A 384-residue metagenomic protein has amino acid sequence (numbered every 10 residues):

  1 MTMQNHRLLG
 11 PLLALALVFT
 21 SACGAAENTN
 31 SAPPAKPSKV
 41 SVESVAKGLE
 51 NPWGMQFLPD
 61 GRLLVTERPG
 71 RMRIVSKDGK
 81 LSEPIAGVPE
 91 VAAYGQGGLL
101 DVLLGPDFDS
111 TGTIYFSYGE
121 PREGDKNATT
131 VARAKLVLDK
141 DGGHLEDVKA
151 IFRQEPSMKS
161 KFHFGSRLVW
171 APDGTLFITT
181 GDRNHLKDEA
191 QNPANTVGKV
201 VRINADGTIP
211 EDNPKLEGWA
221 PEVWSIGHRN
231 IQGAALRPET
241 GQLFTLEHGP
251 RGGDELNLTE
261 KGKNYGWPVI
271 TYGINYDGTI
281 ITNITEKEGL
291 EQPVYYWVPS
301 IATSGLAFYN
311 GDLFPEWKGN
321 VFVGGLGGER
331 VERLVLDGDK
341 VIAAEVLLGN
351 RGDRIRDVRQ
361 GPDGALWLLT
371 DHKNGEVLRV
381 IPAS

Functional and structural regions predicted by a protein language model:
T2-L12: Bacterial N-terminal signal peptides that target proteins for export
T20-A22: C-terminal motif of bacterial Sec signal peptides marking the signal peptidase cleavage site
G24-L186, G233-L236, G241-G249, P299-D337 (+1 more regions): Acidic, Gly/Ser/Thr-rich repeat motifs that build Ca2+-stabilized beta-propeller blades
E83-G97, D147-F164, A205-W224, P268-V298 (+1 more regions): Surface-exposed loop and turn segments in beta-propeller and other repeat-based domains that flank or scaffold
T129-D139, P193-D206, T259-E260: Beta-propeller blade signature
A194-I203, D212-E239, L243: Loop-centered beta-sheet repeat module
H228, V341-P362: Conserved blade-ending motifs and adjacent loop-strand segments that build the rim/top face of beta-propeller domains
E239-Y272: Internal hydrophobic scaffold segments of catalytic domains
